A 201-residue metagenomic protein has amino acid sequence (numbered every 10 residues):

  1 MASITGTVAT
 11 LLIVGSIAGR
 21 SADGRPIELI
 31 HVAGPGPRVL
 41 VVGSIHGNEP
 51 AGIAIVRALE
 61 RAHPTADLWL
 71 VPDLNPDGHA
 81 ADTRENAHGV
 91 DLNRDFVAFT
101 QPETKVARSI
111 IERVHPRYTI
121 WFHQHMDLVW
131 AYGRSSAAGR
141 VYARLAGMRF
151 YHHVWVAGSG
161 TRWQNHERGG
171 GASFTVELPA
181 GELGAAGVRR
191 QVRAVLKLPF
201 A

Functional and structural regions predicted by a protein language model:
M1-L29: Short glycine- and acidic-rich boundary segments immediately preceding or forming the N-terminal edge of structured
G19-A22, P26, P35-V156, G160-A180 (+1 more regions): Active-site/substrate-binding loop(s) of hydrolase catalytic cores
H31-A33: Short, low-complexity Ser/Thr-rich regulatory SLiMs
E182-A201: His/Asp/Glu-rich mid-to-C-terminal helical/loop segments that flank catalytic regions of hydrolases
